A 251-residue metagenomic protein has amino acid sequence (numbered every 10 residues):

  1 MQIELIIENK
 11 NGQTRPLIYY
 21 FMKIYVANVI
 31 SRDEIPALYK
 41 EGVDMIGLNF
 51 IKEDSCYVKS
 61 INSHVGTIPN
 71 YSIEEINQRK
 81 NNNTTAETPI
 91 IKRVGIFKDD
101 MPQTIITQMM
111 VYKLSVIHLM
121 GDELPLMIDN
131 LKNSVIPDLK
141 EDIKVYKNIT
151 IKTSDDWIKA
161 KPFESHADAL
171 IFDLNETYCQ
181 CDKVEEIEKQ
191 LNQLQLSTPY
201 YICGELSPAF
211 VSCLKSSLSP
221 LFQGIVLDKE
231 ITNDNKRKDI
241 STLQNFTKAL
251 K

Functional and structural regions predicted by a protein language model:
M1-F21: N-terminal amphipathic/basic-hydrophobic helices that include classical n-h-c signal peptides and signal-anchor
F21-I90: Basic, often amphipathic N-terminal segments
L38, I117, L170, L214 (+2 more regions): Conserved, mostly hydrophobic/aromatic
Y39, M109-M110, F163, K215-L218: Non-catalytic positions within long, well-ordered alpha-helices that form the structural scaffold/packing of enzyme
G42, K113, H166, L218-L221: Short loop/turn motifs at secondary-structure junctions
M45-C56, H118-L124, L174-T177, L218-L243: Glycine-rich phosphate-binding active-site loops on the catalytic face of alpha/beta enzymes
F50-S55, K59-I61, T84-M110, L114-F210: Conserved anion-binding
V58-N70, N130, T232-K251: C-terminal helical cap(s) of enzyme catalytic domains, especially alpha/beta-barrels
